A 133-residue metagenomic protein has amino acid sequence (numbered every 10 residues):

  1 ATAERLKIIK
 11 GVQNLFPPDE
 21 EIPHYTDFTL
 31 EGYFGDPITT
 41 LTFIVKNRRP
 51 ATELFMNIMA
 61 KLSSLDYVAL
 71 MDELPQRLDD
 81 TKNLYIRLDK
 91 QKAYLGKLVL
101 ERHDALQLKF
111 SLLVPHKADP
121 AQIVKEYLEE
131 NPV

Functional and structural regions predicted by a protein language model:
A1, F16, V45-R49, K90-K92 (+1 more regions): Beta-strand elements of well-folded, non-transmembrane domains
A1-H24: Long, hydrophobic N-terminal alpha-helical segment
E4-K7, R49-M56, L95, A118-Q122: Short, conserved charged micro-motifs
I9-G11, L54-L62, K125-E126: Short amphipathic alpha-helices in soluble, non-transmembrane regions that often serve as interface/regulatory elements
F16-E20, K61-D66, Q107, L128-V133: A common structural junction motif
I22-R49: Short, charge-patterned binding micro-sites
M56-H103: Long, charge-patterned amphipathic alpha-helical coiled-coil/hairpin "stalk" segments used as oligomerization
L84-V133: Glycine-rich, aromatic-bearing surface loops/beta-hairpins
